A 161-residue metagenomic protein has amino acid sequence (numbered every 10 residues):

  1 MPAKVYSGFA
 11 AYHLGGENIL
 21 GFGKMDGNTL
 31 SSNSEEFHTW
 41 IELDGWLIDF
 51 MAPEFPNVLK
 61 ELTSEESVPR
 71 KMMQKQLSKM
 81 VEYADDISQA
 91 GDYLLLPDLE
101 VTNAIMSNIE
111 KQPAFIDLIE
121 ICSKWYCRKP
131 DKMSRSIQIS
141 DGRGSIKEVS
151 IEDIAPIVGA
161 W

Functional and structural regions predicted by a protein language model:
M1-W161: A structural boundary/capping signal
